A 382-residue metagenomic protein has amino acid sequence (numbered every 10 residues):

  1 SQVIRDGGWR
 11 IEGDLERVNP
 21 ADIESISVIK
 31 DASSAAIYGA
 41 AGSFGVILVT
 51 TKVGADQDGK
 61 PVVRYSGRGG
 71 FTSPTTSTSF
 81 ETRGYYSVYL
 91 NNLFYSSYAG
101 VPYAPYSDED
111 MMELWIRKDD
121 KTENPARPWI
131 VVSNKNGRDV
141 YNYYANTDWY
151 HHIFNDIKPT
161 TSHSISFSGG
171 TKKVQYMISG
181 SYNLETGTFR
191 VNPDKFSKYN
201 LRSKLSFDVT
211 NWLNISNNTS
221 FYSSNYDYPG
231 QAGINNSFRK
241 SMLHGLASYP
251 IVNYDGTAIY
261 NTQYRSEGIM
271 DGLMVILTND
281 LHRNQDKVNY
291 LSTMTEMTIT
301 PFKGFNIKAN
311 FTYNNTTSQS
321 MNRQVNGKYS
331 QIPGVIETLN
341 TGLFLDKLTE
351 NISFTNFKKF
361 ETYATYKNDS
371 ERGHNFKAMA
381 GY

Functional and structural regions predicted by a protein language model:
Q2-K30: Short acidic/polar hinge/loop motifs at secondary-structure boundaries that mediate gating or recognition
L15-V18, Y38-G39, F167: Replace "in large, NTP-powered and nucleic-acid-processing enzymes" with "in large, NTP-powered factors and other
P20, G54, T160, T171-K172 (+3 more regions): Outer-membrane beta-barrel channels and translocator barrels
P20-R64, T160-S162, Q175: A beta-strand signature from Gram-negative outer-membrane beta-barrel systems, especially the internal plug domain
I29, T50-K52, S166-G170, S179 (+4 more regions): Transmembrane beta-barrel domains of outer membrane proteins
D56-A145, G187-S292, K308-N310, N314-Y382: Surface-exposed loop/interface segments of Gram-negative outer-membrane beta-barrel transport/assembly proteins
F154-K158: Short Gly/Pro-enriched turn/cap motifs at secondary-structure boundaries
N183-E185: Ligand-site clamp/hinge motif
